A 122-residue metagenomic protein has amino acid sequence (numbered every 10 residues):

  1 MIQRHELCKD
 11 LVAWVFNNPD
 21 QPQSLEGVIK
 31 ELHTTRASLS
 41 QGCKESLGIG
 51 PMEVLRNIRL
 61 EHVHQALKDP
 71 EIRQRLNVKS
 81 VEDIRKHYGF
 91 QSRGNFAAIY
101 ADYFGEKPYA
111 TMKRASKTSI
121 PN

Functional and structural regions predicted by a protein language model:
Q3, D20-Q21, L55, L76-N77 (+1 more regions): Helix-turn-helix/winged-helix DNA-binding modules
R4-V12, R56-H64: Short, leucine-enriched amphipathic alpha-helices that occur as contiguous helical runs
D10-Q23, C43, L47, Q65-V78 (+1 more regions): Basic, amphipathic alpha-helical hairpins
E26-E61, R85-K107: Basic/polar phosphate-binding segments, predominantly the helix-turn-helix DNA-binding elements of transcriptional
H62-Q74, V78-K79, D83-N122: …primarily DNA-binding HTH/wHTH and HhH modules…
